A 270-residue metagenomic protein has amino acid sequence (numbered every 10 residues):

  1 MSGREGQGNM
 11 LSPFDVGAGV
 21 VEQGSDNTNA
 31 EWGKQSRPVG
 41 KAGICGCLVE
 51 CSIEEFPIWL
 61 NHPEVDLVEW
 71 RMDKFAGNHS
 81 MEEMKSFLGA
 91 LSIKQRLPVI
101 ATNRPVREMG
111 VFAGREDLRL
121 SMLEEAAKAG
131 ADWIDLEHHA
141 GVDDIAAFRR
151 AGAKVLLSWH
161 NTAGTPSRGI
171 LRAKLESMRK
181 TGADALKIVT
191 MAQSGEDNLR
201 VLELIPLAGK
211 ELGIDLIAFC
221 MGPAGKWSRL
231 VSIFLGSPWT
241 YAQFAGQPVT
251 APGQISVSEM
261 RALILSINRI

Functional and structural regions predicted by a protein language model:
S2, G6-F56, I270: N-terminal amphipathic alpha-helix/helix-capping segment at the start of soluble metabolic enzymes
G40-E54, P105-E116, S158-G169: Active-site mouth loops of central-metabolism enzymes
A42-L48, V68-W70, V99-T102, I134-L136 (+4 more regions): Hydrophobic faces of well-ordered beta-strands that scaffold small-molecule active sites in alpha/beta enzyme cores
C47, L67-G77, L123, A131-V142 (+2 more regions): Catalytic beta/alpha-barrel core
V49-H62, R115-E124, S167-S177: Short, acidic/polar
A76-L91, E137-G152, P166-I170, Q193-A208: Active-site-adjacent beta->alpha loops and helix N-cap segments on the catalytic face of soluble alpha/beta enzymes
V99-L136: Glycine/small-residue-rich loop that forms an oxyanion/phosphate-binding "nest" at active or ligand-binding sites
I205-I270: C-terminal alpha-helical cap/extension of soluble enzyme domains
